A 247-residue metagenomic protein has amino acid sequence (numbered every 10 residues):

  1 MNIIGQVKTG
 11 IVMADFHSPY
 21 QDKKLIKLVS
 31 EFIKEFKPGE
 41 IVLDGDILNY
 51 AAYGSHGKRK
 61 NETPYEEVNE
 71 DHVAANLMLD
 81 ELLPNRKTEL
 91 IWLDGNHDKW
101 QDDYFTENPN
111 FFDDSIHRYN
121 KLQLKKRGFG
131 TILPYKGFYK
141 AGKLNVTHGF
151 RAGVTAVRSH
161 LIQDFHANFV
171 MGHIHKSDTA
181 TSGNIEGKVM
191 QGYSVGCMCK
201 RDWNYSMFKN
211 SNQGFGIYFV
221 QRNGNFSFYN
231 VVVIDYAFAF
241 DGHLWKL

Functional and structural regions predicted by a protein language model:
N2-I11, F138-N145: Beta-strand-turn-beta hairpins that frame and shape the catalytic cleft of phosphate-ester-processing enzymes
I4-V12, E35-F36, N230-L247: Polar, enzyme-active/binding microenvironments
T9, M13-K125: Core catalytic region of metal-dependent phosphoesterases/phosphodiesterases, especially metallo-beta-lactamase-like
M13-A14, D44, L93-G95, Y135 (+2 more regions): Short His-Asn-centered micro-motif
K27-S30, L77-L79, I132-F138, V154-S159: A generic local structural motif
I91-H97, L133-K136, Y229-V233: Acidic carboxylate-rich catalytic motifs and surrounding loops in phosphoryl-/glycosyl-chemistry enzymes
L122-A141: Short acidic low-complexity segments
L144-Y236: Conserved beta-sheet core of the metallophosphoesterase superfamily
